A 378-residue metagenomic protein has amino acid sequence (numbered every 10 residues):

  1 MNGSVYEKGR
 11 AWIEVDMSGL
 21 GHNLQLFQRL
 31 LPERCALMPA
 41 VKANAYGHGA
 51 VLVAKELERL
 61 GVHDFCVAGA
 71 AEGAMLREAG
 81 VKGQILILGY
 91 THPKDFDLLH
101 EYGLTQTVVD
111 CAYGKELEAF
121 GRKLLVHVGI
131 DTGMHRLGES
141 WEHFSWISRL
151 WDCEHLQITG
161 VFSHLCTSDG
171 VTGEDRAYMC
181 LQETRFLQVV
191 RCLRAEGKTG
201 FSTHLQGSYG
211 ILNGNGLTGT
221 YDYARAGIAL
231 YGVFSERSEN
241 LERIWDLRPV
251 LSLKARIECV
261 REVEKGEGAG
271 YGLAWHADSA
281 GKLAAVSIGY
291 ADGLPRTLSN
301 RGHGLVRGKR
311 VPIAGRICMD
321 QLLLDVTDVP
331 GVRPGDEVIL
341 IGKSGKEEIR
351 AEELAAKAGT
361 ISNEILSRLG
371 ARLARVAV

Functional and structural regions predicted by a protein language model:
N2-W12, S148, E239-P249: Short aromatic-glycine motifs in intrinsically disordered, low-complexity regions
Y6-E7, A11-E14, G19-H22, C35-H204: Active-site-proximal beta-alpha core segment in soluble small-molecule metabolic enzymes
R34, T199-S202, E348-A355: Flexible, glycine/charged-enriched surface loops at secondary-structure junctions
V41-A43, G69-A70, Y90, V109-C111 (+11 more regions): Fold-independent oxyanion-binding glycine-rich loops and adjacent beta-strand/coil segments at enzyme active sites
I87, I158, I257, I313-A314: A structural signal for short, hydrophobic beta-strand segments that form beta-sheets in beta-rich/all-beta domains
F120, H127, E154, A195-G197 (+7 more regions): Solvent-exposed alpha-helices and their adjacent loops that cap or buttress functional pockets in soluble metabolic
M179-S279: Anionic-ligand-binding alpha/beta catalytic cores of soluble enzymes and soluble regulatory domains that recognize
E262-V378: C-terminal accessory subdomain/extension
